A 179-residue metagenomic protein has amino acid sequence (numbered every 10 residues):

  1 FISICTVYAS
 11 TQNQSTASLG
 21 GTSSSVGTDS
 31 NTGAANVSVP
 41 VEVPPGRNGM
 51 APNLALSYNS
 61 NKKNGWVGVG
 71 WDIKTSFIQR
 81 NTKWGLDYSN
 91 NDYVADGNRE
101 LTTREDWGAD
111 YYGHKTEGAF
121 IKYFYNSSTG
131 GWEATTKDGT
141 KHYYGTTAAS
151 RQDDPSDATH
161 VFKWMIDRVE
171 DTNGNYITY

Functional and structural regions predicted by a protein language model:
F1-I4: Bacterial N-terminal signal peptides
Y8-M165: Long, intrinsically disordered, low-complexity, charged/polar and glycine-rich segments
V161-Y179: Hydrophobic or amphipathic alpha-helical targeting/insertion segments
